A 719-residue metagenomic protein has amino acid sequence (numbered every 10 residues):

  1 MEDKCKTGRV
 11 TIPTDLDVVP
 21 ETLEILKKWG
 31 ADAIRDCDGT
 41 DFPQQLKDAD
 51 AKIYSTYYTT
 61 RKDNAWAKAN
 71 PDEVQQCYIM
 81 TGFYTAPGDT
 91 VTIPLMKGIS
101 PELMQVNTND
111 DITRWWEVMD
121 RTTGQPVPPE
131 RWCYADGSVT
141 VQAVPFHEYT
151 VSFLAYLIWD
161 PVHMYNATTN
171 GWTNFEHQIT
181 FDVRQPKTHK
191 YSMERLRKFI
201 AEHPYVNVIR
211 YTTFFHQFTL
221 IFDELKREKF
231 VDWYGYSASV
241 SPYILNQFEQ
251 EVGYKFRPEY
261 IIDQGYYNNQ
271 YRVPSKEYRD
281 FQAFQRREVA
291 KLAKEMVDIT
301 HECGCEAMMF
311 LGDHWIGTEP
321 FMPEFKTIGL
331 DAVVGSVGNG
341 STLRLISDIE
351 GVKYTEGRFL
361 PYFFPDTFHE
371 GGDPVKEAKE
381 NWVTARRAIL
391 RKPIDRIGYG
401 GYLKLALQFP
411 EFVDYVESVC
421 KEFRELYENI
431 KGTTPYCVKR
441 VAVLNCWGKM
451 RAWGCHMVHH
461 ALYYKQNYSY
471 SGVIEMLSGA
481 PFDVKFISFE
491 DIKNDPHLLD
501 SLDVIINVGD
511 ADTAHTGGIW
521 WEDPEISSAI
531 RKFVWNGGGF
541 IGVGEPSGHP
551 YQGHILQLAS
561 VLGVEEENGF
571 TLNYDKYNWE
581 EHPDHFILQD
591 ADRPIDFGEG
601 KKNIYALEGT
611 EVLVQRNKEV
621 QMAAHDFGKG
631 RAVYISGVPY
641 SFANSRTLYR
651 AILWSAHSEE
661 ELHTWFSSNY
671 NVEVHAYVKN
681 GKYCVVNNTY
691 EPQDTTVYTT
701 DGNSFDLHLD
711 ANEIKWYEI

Functional and structural regions predicted by a protein language model:
E2-T22, L26-D32, A155-I158, M164 (+3 more regions): Boundary/entry segment of secreted carbohydrate-active catalytic domains
G8-T14, A31-C37, G171-K190, V273-A290 (+8 more regions): The substrate-binding groove and active-site-proximal loops of carbohydrate-active enzymes, especially glycoside
T11-K52, R195-T212, F325, A332-V333 (+3 more regions): Catalytic domains of carbohydrate-active enzymes, especially glycoside hydrolases
L46, A65-A67, L196-R197, N207-F214 (+11 more regions): Hydrophobic targeting/anchoring helices
P71-T327, L345, K431: Polysaccharide-binding and catalytic clefts of secreted carbohydrate-active enzymes
L220-D223, F230, K404-V438, S478 (+4 more regions): Extracellular ligand-binding/catalytic regions of CAZymes and related secreted enzymes and adhesion modules
A461-F486: Short helix-loop-beta junction
G517-R593, G598: A glycine-rich, often tryptophan-bearing local segment used as a flexible ligand/cofactor-contacting loop or short
